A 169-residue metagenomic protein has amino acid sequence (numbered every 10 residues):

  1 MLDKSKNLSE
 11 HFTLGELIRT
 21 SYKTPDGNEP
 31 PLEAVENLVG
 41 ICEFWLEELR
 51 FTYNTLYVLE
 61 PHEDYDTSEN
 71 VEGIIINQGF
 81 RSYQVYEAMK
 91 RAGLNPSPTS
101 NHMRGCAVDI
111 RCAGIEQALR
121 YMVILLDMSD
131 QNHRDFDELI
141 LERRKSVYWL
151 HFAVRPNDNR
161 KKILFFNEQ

Functional and structural regions predicted by a protein language model:
M1-S68, K145, P156, K161-Q169: Extracytoplasmic cell-surface/polysaccharide-interacting catalytic and binding patches
P61-H62, N77-F80, E142, A153-R155: Active-site-proximal beta-strand/loop segments in catalytic clefts of secreted hydrolases
D66-E69, Y83-N101: Charged, often glycine-rich, active-site loop that binds/positions anionic groups
V71-G73: Short secondary-structure junction motifs
I75-N77, I115: A structural signal for the main folded, soluble domain(s) of proteins
T99-R104, C112-Q169: Catalytic cores and adjacent binding grooves of peptidoglycan-active enzymes
